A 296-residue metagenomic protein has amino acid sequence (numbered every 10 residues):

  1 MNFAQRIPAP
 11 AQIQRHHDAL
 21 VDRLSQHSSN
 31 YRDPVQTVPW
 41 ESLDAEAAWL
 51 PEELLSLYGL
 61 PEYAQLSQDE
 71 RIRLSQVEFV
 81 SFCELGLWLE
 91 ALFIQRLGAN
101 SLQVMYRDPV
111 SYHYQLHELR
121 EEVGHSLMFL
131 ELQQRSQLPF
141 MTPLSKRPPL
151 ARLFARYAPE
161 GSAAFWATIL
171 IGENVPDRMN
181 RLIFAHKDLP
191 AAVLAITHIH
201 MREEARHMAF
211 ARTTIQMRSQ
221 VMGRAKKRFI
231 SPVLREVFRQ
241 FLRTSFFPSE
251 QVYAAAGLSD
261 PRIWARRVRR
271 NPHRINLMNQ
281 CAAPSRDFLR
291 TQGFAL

Functional and structural regions predicted by a protein language model:
M1-Y112, R135-T142, K146-P149, R156-A164 (+1 more regions): Terminal targeting/low-complexity segments that flank the catalytic cores of oxidoreductases
H16-H17, H27, H113, H117 (+5 more regions): Histidine (H) residue identity feature
G86-E90, I94, E118-Q133, I169-D177 (+2 more regions): Alpha-helical transition-metal enzyme core signature, strongest for iron centers
N100, Y114-E118, M128, F165-W166 (+3 more regions): Short, hydrophobic/aromatic alpha-helical segments in well-folded domains
P109-L127, P159-N174, K187, A191: Short, amphipathic alpha-helical segments
P139-I183, A195, M201, A205: Loop-centered beta-sheet repeat module
R178-M179, L189-A192, P248, G293-L296: Structured catalytic/translocation cores of nucleotide/phosphate-coupled proteins
M179-V237: Aromatic-anchored, glycine/proline-accented short structural segments that stabilize local strand-turns or short
